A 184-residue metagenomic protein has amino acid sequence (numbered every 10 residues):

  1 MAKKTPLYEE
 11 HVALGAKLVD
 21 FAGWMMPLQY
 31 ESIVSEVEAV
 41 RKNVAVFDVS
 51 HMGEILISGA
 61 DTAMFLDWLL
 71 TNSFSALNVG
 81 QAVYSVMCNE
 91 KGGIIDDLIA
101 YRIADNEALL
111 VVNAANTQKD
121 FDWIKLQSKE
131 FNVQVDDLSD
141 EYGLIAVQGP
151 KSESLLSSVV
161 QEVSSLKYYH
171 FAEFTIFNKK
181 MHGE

Functional and structural regions predicted by a protein language model:
M1-E184: Basic, glycine/lysine-rich polyanion-binding surfaces/domains
